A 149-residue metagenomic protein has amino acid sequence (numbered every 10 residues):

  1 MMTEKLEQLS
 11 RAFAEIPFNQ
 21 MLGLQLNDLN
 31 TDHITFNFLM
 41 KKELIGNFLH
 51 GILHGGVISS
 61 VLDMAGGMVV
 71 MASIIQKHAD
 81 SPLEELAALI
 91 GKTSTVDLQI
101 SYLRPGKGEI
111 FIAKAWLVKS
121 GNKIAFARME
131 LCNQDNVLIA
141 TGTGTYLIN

Functional and structural regions predicted by a protein language model:
M1-N149: Terminal targeting signals and extreme-terminal segments of soluble enzymes
